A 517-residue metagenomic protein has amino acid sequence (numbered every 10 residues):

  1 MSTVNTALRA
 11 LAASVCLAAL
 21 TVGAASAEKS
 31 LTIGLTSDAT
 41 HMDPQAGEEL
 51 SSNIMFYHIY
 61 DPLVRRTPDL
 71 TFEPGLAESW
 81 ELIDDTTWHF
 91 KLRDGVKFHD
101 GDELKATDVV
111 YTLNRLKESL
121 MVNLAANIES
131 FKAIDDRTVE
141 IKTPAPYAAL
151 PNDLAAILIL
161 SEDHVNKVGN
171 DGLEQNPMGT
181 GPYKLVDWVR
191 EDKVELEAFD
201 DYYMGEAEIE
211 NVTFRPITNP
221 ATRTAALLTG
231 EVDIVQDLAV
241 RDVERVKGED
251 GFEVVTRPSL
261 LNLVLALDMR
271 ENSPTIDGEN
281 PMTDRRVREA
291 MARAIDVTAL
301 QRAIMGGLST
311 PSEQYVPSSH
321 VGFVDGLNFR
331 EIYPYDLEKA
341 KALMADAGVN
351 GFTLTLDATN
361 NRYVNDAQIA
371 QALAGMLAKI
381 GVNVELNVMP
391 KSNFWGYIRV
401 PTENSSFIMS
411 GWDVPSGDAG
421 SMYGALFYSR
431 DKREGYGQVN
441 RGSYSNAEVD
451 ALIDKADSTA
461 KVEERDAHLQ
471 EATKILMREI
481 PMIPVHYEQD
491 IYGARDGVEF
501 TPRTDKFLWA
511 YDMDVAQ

Functional and structural regions predicted by a protein language model:
T32, K105-T112, D136-E140, G181-P182 (+6 more regions): Alpha-helical secondary-structure segments
I33, G101, E253, D366-I369 (+2 more regions): Periplasmic binding protein-like
G34-D84, N114, M178-T180: N-terminal lobe/hinge region of extracytoplasmic solute-binding protein
T71, L154-A207, N211-T213, L337-E338 (+1 more regions): Gly/Pro-rich hinge or "lid" segments in bacterial periplasmic/extracellular proteins
E81, N123-V165: Surface-exposed binding/hinge segments that line and control ligand-binding clefts or catalytic entry sites
H89, R286-E289, Q301, E385-F394 (+2 more regions): Extracytoplasmic/peripheral linker and loop segments enriched in polar/acidic and small residues with frequent Thr/Pro
F199-R245, R285, N383: Ligand-site clamp/hinge motif
T310-D346, Y363-N365: Structural transition elements
